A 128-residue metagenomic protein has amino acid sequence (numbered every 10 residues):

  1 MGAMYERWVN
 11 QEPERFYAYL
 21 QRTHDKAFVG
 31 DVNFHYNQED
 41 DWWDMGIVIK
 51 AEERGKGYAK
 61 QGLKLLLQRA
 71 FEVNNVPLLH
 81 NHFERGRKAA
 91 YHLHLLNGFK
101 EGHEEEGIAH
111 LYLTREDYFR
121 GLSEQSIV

Functional and structural regions predicted by a protein language model:
M1-E14: Active-site rim helix/loop that mediates acceptor-substrate recognition in acyltransferases
P13-R15, N75-V76: Short, high-confidence coil segments that cap the C-terminus of an alpha-helix and link into the following beta-strand
Y17-Y19: Hydrophobic beta-strand residues of extracellular immunoglobulin-like
Q21-V128: Acyl-donor (CoA/ACP) binding surface of acyl/acetyltransferases
